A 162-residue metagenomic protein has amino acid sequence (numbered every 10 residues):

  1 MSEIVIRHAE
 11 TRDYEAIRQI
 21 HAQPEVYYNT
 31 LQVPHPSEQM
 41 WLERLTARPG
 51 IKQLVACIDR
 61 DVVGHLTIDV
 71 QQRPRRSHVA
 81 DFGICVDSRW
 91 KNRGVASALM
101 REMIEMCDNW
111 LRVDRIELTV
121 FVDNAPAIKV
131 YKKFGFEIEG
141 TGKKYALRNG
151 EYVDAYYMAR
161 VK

Functional and structural regions predicted by a protein language model:
I4-Q19: A short beta-loop-alpha structural element at the N-terminal edge of CoA-dependent acyl/N-acetyltransferase catalytic
T11-R12, Y27-R89, M100-E102, M106 (+1 more regions): Acetyl-CoA-dependent GNAT
I51, R112-V113: Short, high-confidence coil segments that cap the C-terminus of an alpha-helix and link into the following beta-strand
R93, S97-A98, V122-G140: Conserved active-site alpha-helix within GNAT-family acetyltransferase domains
R115-V120, K132, E137-V153: Conserved catalytic-core motifs of GNAT/GCN5-like acyltransferases
E151-K162: Terminal substrate-recognition subdomain of acyl/acetyltransferases
